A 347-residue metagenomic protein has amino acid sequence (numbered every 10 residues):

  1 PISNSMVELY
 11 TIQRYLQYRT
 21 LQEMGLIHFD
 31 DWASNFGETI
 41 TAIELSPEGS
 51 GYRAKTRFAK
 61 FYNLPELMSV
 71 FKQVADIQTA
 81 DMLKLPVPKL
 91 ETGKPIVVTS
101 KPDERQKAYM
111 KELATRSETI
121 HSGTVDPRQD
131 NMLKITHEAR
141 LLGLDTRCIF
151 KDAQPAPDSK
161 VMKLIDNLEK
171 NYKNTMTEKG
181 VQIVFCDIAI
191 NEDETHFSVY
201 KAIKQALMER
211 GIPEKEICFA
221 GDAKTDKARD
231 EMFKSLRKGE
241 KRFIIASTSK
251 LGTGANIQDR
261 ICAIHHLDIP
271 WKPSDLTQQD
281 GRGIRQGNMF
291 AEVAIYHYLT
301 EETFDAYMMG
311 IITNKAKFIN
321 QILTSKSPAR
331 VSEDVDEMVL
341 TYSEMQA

Functional and structural regions predicted by a protein language model:
P1-I2, Y15-Q154, K170, I295 (+1 more regions): Inter-lobe coupling linker of SF2 helicases/translocases
E8-T11, N256-I269, V293-H297: A short beta-strand element within the Helicase C-terminal
T99, R140, V181-I188, E216-G221 (+3 more regions): Short beta-strand segments
T124-M132, T177-K201: Conserved strand-helix element at the start of the C-terminal RecA-like helicase core
A153-I165, T195-Y200: Phosphate/oxyanion-binding active-site loops and adjacent basic polyanion-contact surfaces
A189-F219: Conserved helicase motor "Helicase C" RecA-like lobe of SF1/SF2 P-loop NTPases
P213-T248: Conserved helicase ATPase core of P-loop NTP-dependent helicases/translocases
K272-F290: Conserved SF2 helicase motif VI
